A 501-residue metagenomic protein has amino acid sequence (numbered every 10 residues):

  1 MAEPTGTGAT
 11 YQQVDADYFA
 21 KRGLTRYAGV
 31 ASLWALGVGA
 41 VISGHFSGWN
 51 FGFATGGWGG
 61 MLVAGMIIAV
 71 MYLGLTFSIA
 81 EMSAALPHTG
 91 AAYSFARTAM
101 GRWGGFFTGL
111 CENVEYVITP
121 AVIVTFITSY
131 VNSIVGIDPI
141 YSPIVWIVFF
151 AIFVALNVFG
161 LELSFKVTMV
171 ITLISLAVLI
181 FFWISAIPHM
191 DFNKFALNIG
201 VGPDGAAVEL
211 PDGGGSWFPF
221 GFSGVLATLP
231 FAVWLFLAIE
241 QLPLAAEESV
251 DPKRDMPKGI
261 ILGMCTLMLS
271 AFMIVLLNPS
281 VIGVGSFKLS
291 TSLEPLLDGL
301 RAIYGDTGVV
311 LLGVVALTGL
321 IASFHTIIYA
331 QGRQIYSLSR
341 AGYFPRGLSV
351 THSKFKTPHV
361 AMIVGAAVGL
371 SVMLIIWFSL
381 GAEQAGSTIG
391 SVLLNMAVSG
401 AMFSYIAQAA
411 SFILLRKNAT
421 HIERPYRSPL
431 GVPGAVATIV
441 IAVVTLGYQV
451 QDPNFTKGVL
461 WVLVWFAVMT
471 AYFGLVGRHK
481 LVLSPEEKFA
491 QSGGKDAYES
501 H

Functional and structural regions predicted by a protein language model:
M1-L62, Y72-F77, H88-T89, A437 (+1 more regions): Membrane-interface "cap" regions at the ends of multi-pass membrane proteins
G23, L348-H359, M402-N454, E487: C-terminal membrane-solvent junction of multi-pass transporters and transport-like membrane proteins
A28-S47, I68, A207-V281, D306-A330: Hydrophobic, membrane-embedded alpha-helices of multi-pass small-molecule transporters
F46-Y141, G263-L269, M273, G458-A467: Extracellular loop-to-transmembrane helix junctions
S94, G101, N132-I137, V201-G215 (+2 more regions): TM-loop-TM module centered on a large, flexible mid-protein loop between adjacent transmembrane helices in multi-pass
I134, L173-P211, V233, V275-I282 (+2 more regions): Hydrophobic alpha-helical segments and their helix-loop junctions in multi-pass secondary transporters
S142-G202, L237, I260-C265, V398-A407 (+2 more regions): Membrane-interface loop-to-helix entry segments
S391, M396, G400-A401, L430-H501: A generic transmembrane alpha-helix motif of multi-pass inner-membrane proteins
